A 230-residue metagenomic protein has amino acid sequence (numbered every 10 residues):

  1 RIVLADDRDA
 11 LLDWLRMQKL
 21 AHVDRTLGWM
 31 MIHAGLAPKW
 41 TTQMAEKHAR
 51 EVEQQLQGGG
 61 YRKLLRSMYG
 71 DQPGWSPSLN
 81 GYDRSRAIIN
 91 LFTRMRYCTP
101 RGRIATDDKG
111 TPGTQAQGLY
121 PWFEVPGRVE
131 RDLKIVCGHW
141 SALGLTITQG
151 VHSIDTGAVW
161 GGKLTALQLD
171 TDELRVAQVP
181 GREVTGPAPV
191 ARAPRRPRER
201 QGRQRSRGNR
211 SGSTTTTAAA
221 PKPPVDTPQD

Functional and structural regions predicted by a protein language model:
R1-D83: Active-site neighborhood of divalent metal-dependent phosphoester bond hydrolases
E46-D230: Acidic, His/Gly-rich catalytic cores of divalent-metal-dependent hydrolytic chemistry
